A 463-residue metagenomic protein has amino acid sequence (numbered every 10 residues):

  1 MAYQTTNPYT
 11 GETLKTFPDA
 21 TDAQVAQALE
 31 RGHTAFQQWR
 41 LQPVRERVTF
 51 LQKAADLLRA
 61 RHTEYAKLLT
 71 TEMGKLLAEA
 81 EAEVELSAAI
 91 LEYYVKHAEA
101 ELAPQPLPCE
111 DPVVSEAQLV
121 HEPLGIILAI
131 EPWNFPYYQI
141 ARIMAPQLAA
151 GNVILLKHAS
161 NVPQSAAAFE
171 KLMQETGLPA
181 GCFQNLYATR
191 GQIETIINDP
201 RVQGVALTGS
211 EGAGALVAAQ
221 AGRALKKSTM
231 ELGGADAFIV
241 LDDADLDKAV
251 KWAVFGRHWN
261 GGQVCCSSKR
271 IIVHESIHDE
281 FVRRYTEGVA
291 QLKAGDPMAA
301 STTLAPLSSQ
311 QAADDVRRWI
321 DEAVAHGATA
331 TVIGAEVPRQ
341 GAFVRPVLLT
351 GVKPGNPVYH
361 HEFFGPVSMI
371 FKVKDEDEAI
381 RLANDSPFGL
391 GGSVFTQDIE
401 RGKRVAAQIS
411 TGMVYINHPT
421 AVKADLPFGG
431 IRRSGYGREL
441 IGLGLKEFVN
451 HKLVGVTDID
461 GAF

Functional and structural regions predicted by a protein language model:
M1-S115: N-terminal Rossmann-like NAD(P)+-binding subdomain of aldehyde/semialdehyde dehydrogenases
T5-Y9, E30, T229-L232, G261-C265 (+4 more regions): Short, flexible turn/loop "capping" segments at secondary-structure junctions
T10-T16, V202, I239, K293 (+3 more regions): Conserved C-terminal structural/oligomerization subdomain of aldehyde/semialdehyde dehydrogenase
G11, R47, L69, L91 (+9 more regions): Residue-level signal for inorganic ion chemistry
T13-A20, T34-L41, L128-A129, F238-L241 (+5 more regions): Short, well-ordered beta-strand elements within core beta-sheets of diverse protein domains
F36, R40, A55-H62, A66 (+18 more regions): Structural signal for hydrophobic packing residues in well-ordered secondary-structure cores of soluble enzyme domains
P106-K248, V373: Rossmann-like NAD(P) dinucleotide-binding subdomain of oxidoreductase/dehydrogenase enzymes
G212-K353, I416, A462-F463: ALDH superfamily catalytic-core signature
